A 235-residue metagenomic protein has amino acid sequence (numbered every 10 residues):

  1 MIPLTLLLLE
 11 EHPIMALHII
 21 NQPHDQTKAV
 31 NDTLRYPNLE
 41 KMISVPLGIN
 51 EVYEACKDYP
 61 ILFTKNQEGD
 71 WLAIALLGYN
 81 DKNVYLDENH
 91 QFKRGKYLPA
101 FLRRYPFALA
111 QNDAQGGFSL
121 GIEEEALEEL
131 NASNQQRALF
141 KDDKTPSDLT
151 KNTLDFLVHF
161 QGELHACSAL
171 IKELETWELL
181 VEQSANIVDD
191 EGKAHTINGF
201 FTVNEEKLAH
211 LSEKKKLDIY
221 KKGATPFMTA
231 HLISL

Functional and structural regions predicted by a protein language model:
L4-L77: Short, extreme N-terminal leader segments that mark the start of a protein/domain
P37-E40, N80-Q91, E163-A169: Short, basic/low-complexity N-terminal boundary segments at the transition from targeting/disordered tails
I49-E54, L98-A100, L174-L179: Short linear motifs in intrinsically disordered
C56-D58, Y97, R104, E182: Short beta-strand-initiation
Q67-E68, L102, T202: Short, glycine-/Ser/Thr-/acidic-enriched flexible segments
A73-L139: Aromatic- and glycine-enriched beta-alpha-beta binding-site module
L109, A114-L235: A contiguous, surface-oriented mixed alpha/beta subdomain in the mid-to-C-terminal portion of proteins that forms
